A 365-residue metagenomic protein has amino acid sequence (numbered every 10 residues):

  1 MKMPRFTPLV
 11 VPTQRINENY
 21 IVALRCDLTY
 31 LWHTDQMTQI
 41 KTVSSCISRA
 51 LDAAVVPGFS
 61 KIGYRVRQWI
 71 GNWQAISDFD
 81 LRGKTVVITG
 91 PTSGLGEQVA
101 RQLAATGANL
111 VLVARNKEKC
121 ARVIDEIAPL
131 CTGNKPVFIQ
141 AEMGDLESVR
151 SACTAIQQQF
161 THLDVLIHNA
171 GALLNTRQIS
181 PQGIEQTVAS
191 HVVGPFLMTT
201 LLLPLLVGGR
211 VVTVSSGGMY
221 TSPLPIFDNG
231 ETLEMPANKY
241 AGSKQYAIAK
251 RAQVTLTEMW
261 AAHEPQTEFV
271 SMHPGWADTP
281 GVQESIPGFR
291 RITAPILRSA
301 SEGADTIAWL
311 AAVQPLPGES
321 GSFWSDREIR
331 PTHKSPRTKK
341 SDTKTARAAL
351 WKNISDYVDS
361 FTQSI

Functional and structural regions predicted by a protein language model:
M1-L9: Extreme N-terminal basic, low-complexity initiation segments that serve as generic localization/processing leaders
P8, E18-I21: Generic detector of N-terminal low-structure segments
L9-T13, D27: N-terminal polybasic/positive-inside topogenic patches
D35-I40, K340-I365: C-terminal amphipathic/interface module of NAD(P)-dependent oxidoreductases and related NAD-binding regulators
I40-V282, D359-I365: Rossmann-fold NAD(P)H-dependent dehydrogenase/reductase core
S45-R49, A294-S335, T345-K352, S360: C-terminal helical subdomain
N229-N238, S285-I292, P331-K334: Short glycine/proline- and charge-enriched loop/turn segments that cap or connect secondary-structure elements
